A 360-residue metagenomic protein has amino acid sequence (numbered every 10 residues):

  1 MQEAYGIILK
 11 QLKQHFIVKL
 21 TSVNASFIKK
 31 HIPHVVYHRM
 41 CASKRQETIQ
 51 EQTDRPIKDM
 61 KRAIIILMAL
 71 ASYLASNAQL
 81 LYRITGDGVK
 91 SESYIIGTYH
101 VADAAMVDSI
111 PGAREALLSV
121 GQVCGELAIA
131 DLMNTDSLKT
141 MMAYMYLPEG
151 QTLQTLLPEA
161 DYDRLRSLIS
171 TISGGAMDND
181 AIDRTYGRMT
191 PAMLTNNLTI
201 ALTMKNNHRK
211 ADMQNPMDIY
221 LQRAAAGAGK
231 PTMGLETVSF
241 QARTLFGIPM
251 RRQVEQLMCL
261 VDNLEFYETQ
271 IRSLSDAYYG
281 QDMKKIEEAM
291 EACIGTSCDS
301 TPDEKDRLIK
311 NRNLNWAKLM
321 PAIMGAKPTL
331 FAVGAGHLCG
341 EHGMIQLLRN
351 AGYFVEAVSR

Functional and structural regions predicted by a protein language model:
A4, L9-K13, I32: Hydrophobic, low-acid, alpha-helix-prone terminal segments
K44-D59: Short, Lys/Arg-enriched N-terminal segments with co-localized hydrophobic residues within the first ~10-30 amino acids
K61-L67: Sec-dependent signal peptide recognition, specifically the positively charged N-region followed immediately by
M68-S76: Hydrophobic h-region of N-terminal signal peptides that target proteins for export in Gram-negative bacteria
N77-I84: Cleaved targeting-peptide boundary
G86-Y94, Y99-S300, E304: Structured, acidic catalytic/metal-binding patches in enzyme active sites
D299-R360: A cross-kingdom marker for long, charged
